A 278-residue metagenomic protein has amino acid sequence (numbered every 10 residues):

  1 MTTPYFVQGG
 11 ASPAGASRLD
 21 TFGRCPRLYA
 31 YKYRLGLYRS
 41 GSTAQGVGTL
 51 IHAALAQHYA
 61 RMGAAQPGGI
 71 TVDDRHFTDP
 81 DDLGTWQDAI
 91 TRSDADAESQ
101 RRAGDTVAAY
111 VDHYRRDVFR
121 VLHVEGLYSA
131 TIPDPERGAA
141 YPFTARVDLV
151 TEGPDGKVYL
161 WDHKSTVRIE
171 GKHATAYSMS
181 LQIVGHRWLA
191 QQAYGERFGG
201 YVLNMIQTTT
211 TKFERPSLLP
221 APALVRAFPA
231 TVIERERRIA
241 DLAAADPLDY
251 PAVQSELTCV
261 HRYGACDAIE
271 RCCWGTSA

Functional and structural regions predicted by a protein language model:
T3-R18: Short acidic, Pro/Gly- and aromatic-enriched capping/linker segments at domain boundaries
A14, D74-F77, H173-Y177, W188-A278: Metal-dependent nuclease catalytic regions and adjoining charged, substrate-binding loops involved in nucleic-acid end
A16-G63, Q100, G104, E125-G126 (+1 more regions): Nuclease catalytic cores
G23-Y31, K157-H163, R237-D241: Active-site-adjacent bridging/hinge elements
Y33-L35, Q45, G68, D117-G126 (+1 more regions): Short coil/turn segments at secondary-structure boundaries
L35, K164-V167, M205-Q207: A short beta-strand motif that forms part of the nucleic acid-binding face of small beta-barrel RNA-binding folds
A53-I132: A non-catalytic, helix-rich entry segment at domain boundaries
E125-I183, W188-A190: Non-catalytic protein-protein interaction segments used by genome-maintenance enzymes to assemble and couple activities
